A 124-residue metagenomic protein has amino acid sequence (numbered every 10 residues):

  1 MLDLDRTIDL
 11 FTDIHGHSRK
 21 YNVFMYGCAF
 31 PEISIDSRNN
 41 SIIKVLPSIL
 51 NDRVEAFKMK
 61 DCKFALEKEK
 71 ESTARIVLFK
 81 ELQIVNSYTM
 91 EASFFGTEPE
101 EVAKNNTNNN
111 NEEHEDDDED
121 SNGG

Functional and structural regions predicted by a protein language model:
M1-G124: Structured catalytic-domain cores with a bias toward divalent-metal coordination
